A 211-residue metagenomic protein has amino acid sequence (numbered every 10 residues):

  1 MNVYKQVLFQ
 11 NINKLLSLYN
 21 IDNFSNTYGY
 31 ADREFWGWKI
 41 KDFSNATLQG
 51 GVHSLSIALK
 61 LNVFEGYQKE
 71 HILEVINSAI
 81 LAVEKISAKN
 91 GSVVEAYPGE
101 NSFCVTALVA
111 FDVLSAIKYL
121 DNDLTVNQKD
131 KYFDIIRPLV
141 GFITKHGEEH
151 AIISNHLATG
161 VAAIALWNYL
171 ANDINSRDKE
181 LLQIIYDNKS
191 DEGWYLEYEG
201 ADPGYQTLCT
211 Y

Functional and structural regions predicted by a protein language model:
M1-T47, E70, E74-K85: Low-complexity, Ser/Thr/Pro/Gly-enriched N-terminal "stalk/linker" regions
I40-Y211: Aromatic-lined, polymer-binding surfaces characteristic of secreted/periplasmic polysaccharide-degrading enzymes
